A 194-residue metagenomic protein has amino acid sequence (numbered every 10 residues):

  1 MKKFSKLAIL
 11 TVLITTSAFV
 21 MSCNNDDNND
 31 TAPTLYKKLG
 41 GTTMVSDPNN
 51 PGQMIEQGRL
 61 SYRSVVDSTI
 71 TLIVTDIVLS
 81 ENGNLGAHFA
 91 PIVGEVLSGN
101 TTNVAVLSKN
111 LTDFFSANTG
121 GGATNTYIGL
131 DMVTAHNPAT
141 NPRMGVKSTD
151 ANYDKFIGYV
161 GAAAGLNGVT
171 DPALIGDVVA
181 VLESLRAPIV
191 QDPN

Functional and structural regions predicted by a protein language model:
M1-L10: Bacterial N-terminal signal peptides that target proteins for export
I9-S17: Hydrophobic helical h-region of N-terminal Sec-dependent signal peptides in bacterial secretory/periplasmic proteins
A18-S22: C-terminal motif of bacterial Sec signal peptides marking the signal peptidase cleavage site
N24-N194: Core of compact, soluble alpha-helical bundle domains
